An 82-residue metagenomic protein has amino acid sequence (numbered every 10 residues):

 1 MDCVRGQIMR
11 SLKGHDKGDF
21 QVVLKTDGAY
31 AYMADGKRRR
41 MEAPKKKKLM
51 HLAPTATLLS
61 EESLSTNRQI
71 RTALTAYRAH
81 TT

Functional and structural regions predicted by a protein language model:
M1-R5, L12, V22-T82: Ferredoxin-like alpha/beta domains used as RNA- or RNAP-binding modules
G14-K17: Short, charged beta-turn/beta-strand-edge "cap" motif at the junction between a beta-strand and an adjacent loop
